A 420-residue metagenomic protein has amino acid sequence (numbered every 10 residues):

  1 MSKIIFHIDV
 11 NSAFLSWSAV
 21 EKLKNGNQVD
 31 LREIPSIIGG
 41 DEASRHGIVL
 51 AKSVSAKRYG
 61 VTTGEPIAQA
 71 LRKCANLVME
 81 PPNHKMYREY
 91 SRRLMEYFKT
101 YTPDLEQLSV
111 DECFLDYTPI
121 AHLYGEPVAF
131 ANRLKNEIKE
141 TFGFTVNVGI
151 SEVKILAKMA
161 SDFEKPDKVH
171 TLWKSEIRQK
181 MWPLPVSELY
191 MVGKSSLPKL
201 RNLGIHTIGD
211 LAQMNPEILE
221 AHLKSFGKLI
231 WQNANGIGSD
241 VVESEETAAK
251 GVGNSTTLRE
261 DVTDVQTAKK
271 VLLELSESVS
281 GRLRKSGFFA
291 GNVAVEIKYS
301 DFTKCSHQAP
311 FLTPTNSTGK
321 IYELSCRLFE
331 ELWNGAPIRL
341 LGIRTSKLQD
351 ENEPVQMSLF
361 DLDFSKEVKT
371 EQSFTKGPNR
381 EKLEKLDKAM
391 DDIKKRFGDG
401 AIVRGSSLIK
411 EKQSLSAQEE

Functional and structural regions predicted by a protein language model:
M1-Q232, G281, K369, G377-E420: Gly/Gly-Pro- and Ser/Thr-rich, intrinsically disordered tail segments characteristic of DNA damage-repair and tolerance
I8, L115, V148, V295-I297 (+2 more regions): Preference for bulky hydrophobic residues occupying beta-strand positions in well-ordered beta-sheet regions
N11-A13, E42-R45, S300-K304, L348-E351: Short, charged/polar surface micro-motifs in flexible loops or helix N-caps
I34, V146, D167, G291-V293 (+2 more regions): Change "...and in nucleic-acid phosphodiester-cleaving endonucleases..." to "...and in nucleic-acid processing enzymes
E152-I155, A234-G236, F289-S300, I338-Q349 (+1 more regions): A glycine-rich phosphate-binding loop feature that marks nucleotide/adenosyl-phosphate handling sites
E188, S196-I338, E353: DNA-contacting surface of Y-family translesion DNA polymerases
F311-E420: Acidic, metal-coordinating catalytic segment for phosphate/diphosphate chemistry, firing primarily on the Nudix
